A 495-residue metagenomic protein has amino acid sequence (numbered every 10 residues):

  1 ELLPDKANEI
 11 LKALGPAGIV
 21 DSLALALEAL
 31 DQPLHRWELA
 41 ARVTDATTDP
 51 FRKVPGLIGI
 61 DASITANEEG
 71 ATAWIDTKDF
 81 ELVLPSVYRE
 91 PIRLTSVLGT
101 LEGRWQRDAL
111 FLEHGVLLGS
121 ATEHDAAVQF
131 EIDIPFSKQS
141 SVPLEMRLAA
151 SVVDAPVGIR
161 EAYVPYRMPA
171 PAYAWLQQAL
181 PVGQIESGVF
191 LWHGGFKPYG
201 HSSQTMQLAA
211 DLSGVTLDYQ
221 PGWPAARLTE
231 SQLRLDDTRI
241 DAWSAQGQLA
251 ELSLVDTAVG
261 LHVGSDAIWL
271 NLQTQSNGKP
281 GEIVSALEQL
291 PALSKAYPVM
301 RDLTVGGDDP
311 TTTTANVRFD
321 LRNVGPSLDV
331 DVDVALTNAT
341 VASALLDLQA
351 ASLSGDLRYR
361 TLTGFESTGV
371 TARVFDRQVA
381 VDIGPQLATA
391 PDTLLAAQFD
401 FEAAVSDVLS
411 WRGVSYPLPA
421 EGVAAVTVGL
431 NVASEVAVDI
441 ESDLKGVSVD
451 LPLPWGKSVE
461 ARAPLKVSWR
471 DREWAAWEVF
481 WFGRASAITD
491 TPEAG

Functional and structural regions predicted by a protein language model:
E1-F51, I64, G70, W74-T122 (+4 more regions): Extended amphipathic, helix-rich lipid-handling scaffolds
V20-S22, L112-H114, D125-A127, S187 (+3 more regions): Hydrophobic residues on conserved beta-strands that form the core of alpha/beta folds
S22, L57-D61, L94-L98, D125-Q129 (+6 more regions): Transmembrane beta-barrel architecture of outer membranes
R52-V54, S120-D125, P221-W223, A250-S253 (+4 more regions): Solvent-exposed loop/turn segments connecting transmembrane beta-strands in outer-membrane beta-barrel proteins
L57, L94-S96, L110, P224-R227 (+7 more regions): Short solvent-exposed loop/turn micro-motifs enriched in small/polar/acidic residues
I60, I64, L112, A126-F130 (+5 more regions): Extended, hydrophobic alpha-helical segments in both membrane/secreted and soluble proteins
V87, H114-V116, Q129-F130, T229 (+6 more regions): Short beta-alpha junctions and helix-cap segments that line functional grooves
D133-P135, Q232-I240, A250-I268, G355-Y359 (+5 more regions): C-terminal, active-site-flanking charged/polar segments
